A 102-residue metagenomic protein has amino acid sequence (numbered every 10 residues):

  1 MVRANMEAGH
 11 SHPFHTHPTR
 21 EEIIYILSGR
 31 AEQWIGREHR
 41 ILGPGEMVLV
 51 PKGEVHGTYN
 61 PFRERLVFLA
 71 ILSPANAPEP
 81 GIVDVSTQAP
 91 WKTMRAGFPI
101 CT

Functional and structural regions predicted by a protein language model:
M1-F14, R20, I71: A short glycine-rich, His/Asp/Glu-containing loop-to-beta-strand
A4, G57-T102: Double-stranded beta-helix
A4, I24, V48: Conserved GNAT-family N-acetyltransferase fold
F14, Q33-W34, V50, H56-F62: Short beta-strand His + acidic residue motifs that chelate non-heme Fe in jelly-roll/DSBH and cupin folds
T19-E21, I26-A31: Glycine- and acidic-residue-biased ligand/ion/polar-headgroup-sensing regions
R37-G53: Short acidic-glycine-tyrosine-enriched beta hairpin
